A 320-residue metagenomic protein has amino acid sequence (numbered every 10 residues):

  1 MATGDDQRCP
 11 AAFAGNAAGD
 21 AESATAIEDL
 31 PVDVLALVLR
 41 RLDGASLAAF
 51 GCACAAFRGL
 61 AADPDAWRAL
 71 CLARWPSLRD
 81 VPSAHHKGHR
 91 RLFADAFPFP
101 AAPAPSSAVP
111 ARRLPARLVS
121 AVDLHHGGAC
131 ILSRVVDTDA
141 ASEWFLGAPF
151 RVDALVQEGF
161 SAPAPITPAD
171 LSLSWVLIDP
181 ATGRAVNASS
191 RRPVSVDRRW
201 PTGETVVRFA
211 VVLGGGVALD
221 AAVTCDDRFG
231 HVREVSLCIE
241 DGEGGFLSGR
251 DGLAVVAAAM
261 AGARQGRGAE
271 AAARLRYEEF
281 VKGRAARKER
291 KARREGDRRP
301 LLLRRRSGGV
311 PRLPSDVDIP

Functional and structural regions predicted by a protein language model:
M1-E28, K291-L313, V317: CRL adaptor-proximal regions
A2-D5, F13, D20-A121, H125: Skp1-binding F-box subdomain of Cullin-RING ligase substrate receptors
A69-P320: Substrate-receptor adaptors of ubiquitin E3 ligases
